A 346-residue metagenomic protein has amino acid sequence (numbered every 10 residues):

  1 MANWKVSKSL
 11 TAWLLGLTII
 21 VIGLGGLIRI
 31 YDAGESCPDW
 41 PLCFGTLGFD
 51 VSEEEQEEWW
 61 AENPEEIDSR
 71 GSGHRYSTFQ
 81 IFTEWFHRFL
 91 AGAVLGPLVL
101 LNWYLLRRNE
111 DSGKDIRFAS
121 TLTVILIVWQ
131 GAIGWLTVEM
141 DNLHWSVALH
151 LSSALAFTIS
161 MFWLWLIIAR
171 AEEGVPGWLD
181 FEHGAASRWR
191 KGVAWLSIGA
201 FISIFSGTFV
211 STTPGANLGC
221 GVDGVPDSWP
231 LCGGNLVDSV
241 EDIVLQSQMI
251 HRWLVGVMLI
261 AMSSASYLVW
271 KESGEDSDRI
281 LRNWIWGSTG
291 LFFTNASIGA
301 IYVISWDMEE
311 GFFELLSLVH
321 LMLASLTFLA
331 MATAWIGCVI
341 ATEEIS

Functional and structural regions predicted by a protein language model:
M1-S346: Polytopic transmembrane helical bundles with strong interfacial aromatic enrichment
